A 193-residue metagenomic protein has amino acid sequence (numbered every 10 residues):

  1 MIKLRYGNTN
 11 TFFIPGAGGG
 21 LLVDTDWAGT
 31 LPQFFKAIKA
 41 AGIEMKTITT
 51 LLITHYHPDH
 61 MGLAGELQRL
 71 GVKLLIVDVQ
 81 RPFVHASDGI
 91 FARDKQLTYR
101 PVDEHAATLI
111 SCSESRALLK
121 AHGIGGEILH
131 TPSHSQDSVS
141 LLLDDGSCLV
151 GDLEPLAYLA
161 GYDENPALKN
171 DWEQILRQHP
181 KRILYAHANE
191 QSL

Functional and structural regions predicted by a protein language model:
M1-A41, S140-L153: Conserved beta-strand hairpin/beta-sheet module of binuclear metal-dependent hydrolase folds, prominently
G16, A86-G89, Y162: Short aromatic-enriched loop/helix-cap "lid" or pocket-rim segments at secondary-structure transitions that line
L21-V23, L52, L74, S147-L149 (+1 more regions): Residue-level marker for buried hydrophobic side chains located in beta-strands that build the well-ordered beta-sheet
A28-G29, I124-L193: Metallo-beta-lactamase
G29-L31, K39-S115: Active-site HxH/HxHxD metal-binding segment of metal-dependent hydrolases
F34-A37, L63, L168-Q174: A general structural detector for well-ordered alpha-helical segments in enzyme core domains, enriched
A41-K46, A121-I124, Q178: Glycine-rich phosphate-binding loop signature in dinucleotide/nucleotide-binding domains
D103-S133: Internal catalytic-core helix/loop-beta-alpha segment that presents or stabilizes conserved functional determinants
